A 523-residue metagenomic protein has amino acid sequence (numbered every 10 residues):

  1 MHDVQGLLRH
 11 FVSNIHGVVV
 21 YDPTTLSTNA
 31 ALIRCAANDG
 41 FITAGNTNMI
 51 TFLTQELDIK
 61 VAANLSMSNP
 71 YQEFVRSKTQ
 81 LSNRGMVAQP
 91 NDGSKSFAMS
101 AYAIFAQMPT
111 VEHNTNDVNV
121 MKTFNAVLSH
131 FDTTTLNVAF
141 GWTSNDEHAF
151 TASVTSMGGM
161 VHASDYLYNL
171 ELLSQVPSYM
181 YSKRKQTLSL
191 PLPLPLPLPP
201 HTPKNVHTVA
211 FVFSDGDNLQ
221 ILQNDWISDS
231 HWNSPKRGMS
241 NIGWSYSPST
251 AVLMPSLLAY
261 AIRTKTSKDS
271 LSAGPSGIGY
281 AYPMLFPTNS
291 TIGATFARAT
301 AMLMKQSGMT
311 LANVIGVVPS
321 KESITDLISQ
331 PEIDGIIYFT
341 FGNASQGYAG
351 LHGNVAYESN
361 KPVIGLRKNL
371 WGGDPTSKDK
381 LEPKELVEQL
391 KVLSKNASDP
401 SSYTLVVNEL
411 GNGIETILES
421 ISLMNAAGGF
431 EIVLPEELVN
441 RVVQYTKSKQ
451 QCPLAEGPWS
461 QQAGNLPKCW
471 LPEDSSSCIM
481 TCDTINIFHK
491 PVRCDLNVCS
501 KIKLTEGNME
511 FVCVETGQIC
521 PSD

Functional and structural regions predicted by a protein language model:
M1-K183: Preference for solvent-exposed, low-hydrophobicity sequence contexts
M1-T51, A210, D229-P283, A312: Short, well-structured secondary-structure segments
V18-A36, S144-S153, L219-I221, G411-E419 (+3 more regions): Short, surface-exposed beta-strand/loop "edge" segments at domain boundaries and coil↔beta transitions
A126, H130-T134, S214-Q223, I227-M239 (+2 more regions): Catalytic grooves of carbohydrate-active enzymes
L173-I262: Active-site beta->alpha N-cap acidic-glycine motif
Y282-S290: Intrinsically disordered, low-complexity, Ser/Thr/Glu/Asp/Lys/Arg-enriched terminal regions and linkers of eukaryotic
I292-M304: Long, well-ordered alpha-helical scaffolding segments within enzyme catalytic domains, especially pronounced
Q450-D523: Extracellular/cell-surface secretome signature
